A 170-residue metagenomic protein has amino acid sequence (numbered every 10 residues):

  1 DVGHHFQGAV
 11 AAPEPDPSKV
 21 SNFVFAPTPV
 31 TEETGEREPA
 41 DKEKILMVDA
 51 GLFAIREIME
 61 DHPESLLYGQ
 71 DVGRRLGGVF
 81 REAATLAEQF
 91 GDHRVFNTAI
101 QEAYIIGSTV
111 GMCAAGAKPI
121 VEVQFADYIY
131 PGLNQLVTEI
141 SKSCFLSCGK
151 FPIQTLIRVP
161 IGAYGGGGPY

Functional and structural regions predicted by a protein language model:
D1-K19: Active-site or pore-adjacent capping/gating segments
S21-Y170: Thiamine diphosphate
